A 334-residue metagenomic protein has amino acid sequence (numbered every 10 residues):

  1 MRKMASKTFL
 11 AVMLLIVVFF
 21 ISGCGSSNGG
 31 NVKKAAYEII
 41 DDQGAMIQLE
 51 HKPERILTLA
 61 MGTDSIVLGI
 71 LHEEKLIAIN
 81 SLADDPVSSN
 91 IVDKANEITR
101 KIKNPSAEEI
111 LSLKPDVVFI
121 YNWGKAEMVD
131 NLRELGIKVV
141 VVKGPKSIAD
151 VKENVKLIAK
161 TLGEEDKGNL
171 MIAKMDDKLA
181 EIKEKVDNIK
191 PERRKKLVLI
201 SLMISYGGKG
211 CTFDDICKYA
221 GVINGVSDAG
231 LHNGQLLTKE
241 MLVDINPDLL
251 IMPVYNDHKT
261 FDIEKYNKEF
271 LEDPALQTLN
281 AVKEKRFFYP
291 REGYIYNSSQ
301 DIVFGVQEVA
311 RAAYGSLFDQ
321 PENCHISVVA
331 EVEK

Functional and structural regions predicted by a protein language model:
R2-A5, L10, G23-S65, D166-V198 (+2 more regions): Bacterial Sec-exported substrate-binding components of ABC uptake systems
V18-I21: Bacterial Sec-type N-terminal signal peptides, specifically the leucine/valine-rich hydrophobic h-region
D42-G44, N96-E108, P145, G230-K239: Short helix-initiation/N-cap motifs at beta->coil->alpha
T58-L113, V117-N122, G225: A short, structured surface patch at a secondary-structure boundary
A83-D85, Y206-G234: Alpha-helical, coiled-coil/dimerization segments enriched in small aliphatic residues
T99, S106-I120, I137, T238-Y255: Proline-aspartate-enriched helix->loop->beta-strand connector
E127, V142-L157, R194-D215: Extracytoplasmic ligand-binding site segments that recognize negatively charged/polar headgroups
E153-L162, D166-A173, E184-D187, V254-K334: Structured C-terminal subdomain patch of bacterial secreted/periplasmic proteins
